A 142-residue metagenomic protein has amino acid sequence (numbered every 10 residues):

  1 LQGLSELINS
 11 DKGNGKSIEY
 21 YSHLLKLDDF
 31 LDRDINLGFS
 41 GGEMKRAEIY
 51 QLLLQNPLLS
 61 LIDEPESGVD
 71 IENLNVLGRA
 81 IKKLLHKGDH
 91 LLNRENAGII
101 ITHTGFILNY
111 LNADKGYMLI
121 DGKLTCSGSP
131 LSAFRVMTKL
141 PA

Functional and structural regions predicted by a protein language model:
L1-S17: Q-loop/switch helix immediately C-terminal to the Walker
G15-F30: Conserved ABC ATPase "signature" region
E48-I49, V69: Hydrophobic anchor residue at the start of the ABC signature
L52-L53: ABC ATPase C-loop
L61-P65, D70-E72: Walker B catalytic motif
L74-R94: Helical segment within the ABC ATPase nucleotide-binding domain
T104-L111: Conserved H-loop
K115, L119, K123-A142: Conserved beta-strand-loop-alpha-helix hinge in the C-terminal portion of ABC ATPase nucleotide-binding domains
